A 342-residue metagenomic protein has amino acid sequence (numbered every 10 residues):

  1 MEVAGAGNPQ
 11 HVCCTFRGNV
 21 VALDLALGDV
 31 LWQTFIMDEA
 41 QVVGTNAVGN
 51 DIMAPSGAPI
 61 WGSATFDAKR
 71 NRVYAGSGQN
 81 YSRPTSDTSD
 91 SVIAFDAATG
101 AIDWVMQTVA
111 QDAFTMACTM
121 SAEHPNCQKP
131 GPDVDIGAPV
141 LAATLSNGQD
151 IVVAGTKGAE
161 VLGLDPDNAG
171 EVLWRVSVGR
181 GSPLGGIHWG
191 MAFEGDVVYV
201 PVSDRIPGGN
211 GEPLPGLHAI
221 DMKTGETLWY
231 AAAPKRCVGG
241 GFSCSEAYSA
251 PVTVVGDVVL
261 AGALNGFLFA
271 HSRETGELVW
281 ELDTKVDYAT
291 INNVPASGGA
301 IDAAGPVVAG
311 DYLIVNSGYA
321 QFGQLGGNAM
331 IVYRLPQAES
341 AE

Functional and structural regions predicted by a protein language model:
M1-V30: Hydrophobic or amphipathic alpha-helical targeting/insertion segments
G5-A6, G76-S77, V202: Short beta-strands and strand-loop turn motifs
Q10, Q79-Y81: Conserved short loop/turn motifs at secondary-structure junctions
N19-P55, F66-V73, Y81-G137, L141-Y248 (+1 more regions): Extracytoplasmic/lumenal domain signature
A58-P59: Soluble metallo-hydrolase cores and metallopeptidase-like ectodomains found primarily in the secretory/periplasmic
G62-A64: Glycine-rich loop/linker segments at domain edges
